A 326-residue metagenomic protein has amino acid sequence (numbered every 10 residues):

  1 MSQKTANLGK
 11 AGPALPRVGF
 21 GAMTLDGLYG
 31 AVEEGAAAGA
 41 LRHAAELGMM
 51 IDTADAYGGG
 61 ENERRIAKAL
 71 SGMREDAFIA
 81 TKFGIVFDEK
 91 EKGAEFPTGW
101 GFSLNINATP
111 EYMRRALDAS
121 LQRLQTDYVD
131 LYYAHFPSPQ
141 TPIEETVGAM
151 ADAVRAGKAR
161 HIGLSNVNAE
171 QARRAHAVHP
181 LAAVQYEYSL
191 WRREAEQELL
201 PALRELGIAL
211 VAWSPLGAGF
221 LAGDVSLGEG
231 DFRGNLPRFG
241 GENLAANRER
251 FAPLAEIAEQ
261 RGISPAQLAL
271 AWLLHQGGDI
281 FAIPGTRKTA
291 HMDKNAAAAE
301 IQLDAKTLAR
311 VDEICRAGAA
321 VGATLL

Functional and structural regions predicted by a protein language model:
M1-T81, F87: N-terminal binding-site loop/beta-alpha segment at the start of enzyme catalytic domains that lines or forms
R17, M50, Y128-L131, H161 (+1 more regions): Residues at the N-termini of beta-strands
F20-A22, T53, L131-A134, L164 (+2 more regions): Conserved beta-strand positions
A31-A44, T109-R123, N168-A172: Short, acidic/polar
A36, A69, P137-L326: Beta/alpha (TIM)-barrel catalytic core signal, keyed to glycine-rich beta->alpha loops juxtaposed to Asp/Glu that bind
V86-T98, G223-D231: Short, flexible, mixed-charge acidic loops at enzyme active sites
W100-E111, N235-A245: A short acidic, glycine-rich active-site loop that binds or catalyzes chemistry on phosphate/adenosine moieties
L121-S138: Active-site groove signature of glycoside hydrolases
